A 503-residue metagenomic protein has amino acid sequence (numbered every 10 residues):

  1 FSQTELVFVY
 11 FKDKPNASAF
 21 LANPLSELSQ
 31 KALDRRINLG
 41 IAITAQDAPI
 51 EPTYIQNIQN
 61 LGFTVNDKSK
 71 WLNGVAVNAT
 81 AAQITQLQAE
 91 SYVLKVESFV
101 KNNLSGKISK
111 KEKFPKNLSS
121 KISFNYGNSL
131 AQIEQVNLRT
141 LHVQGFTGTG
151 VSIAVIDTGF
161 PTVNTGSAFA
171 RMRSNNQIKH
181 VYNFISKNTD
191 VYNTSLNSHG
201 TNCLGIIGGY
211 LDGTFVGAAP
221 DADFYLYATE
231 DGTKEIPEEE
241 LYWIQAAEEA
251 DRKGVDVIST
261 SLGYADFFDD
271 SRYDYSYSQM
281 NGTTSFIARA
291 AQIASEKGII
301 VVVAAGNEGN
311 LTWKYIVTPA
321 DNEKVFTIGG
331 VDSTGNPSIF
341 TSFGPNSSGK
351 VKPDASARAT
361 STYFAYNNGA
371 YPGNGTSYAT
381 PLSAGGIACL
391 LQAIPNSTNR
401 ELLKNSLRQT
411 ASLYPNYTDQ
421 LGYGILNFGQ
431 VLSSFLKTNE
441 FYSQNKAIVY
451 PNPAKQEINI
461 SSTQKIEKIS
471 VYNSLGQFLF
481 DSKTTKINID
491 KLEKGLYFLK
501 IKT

Functional and structural regions predicted by a protein language model:
P52-I133, R139-H142, E323: Autoinhibitory propeptides
S129-N188, I206, I258: Acidic-leg catalytic submotif of subtilisin-like serine proteases
L130, K253-S259, Q392-A447, N452: C-terminal subdomain of the subtilisin-like protease fold in secreted/lumenal serine endopeptidases
L141, I156-S174, N202-A222, A247-D256 (+4 more regions): Flexible, small-residue-rich helix->loop connector segments that border functional cores
D157, N176, A320-Q392: Extracellular S/T/G-rich loop segment that most often corresponds to the catalytic His/Ser-adjacent loop
T158, I185-S271, G329-D332, N399: Subtilisin-like peptidase catalytic core
L204, Y225-D231, D256, A355 (+1 more regions): Hydrolase catalytic cores
F441-T503: C-terminal outer-membrane/trafficking sorting elements
